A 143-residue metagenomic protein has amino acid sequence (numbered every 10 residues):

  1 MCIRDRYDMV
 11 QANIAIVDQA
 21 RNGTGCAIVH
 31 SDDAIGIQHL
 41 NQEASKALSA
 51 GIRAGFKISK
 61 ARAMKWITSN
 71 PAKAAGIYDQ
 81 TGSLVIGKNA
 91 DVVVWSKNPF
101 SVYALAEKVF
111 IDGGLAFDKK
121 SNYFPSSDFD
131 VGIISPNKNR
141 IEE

Functional and structural regions predicted by a protein language model:
R4-W95, A104, F110, L115: His/Asp/Glu-enriched, well-ordered alpha-helical/loop segment that forms or immediately abuts the divalent-metal
Q19-N22, I111-E143: Extracellular/periplasmic ectodomains of large secreted or surface enzymes and adhesion receptors
P99: Small/polar (Gly/Ser/Thr/Ala-rich) solvent-exposed segments that form structured loops/beta-strands/short helices used
L105-A106, K120: Short, solvent-exposed loop/turn and secondary-structure capping segments
